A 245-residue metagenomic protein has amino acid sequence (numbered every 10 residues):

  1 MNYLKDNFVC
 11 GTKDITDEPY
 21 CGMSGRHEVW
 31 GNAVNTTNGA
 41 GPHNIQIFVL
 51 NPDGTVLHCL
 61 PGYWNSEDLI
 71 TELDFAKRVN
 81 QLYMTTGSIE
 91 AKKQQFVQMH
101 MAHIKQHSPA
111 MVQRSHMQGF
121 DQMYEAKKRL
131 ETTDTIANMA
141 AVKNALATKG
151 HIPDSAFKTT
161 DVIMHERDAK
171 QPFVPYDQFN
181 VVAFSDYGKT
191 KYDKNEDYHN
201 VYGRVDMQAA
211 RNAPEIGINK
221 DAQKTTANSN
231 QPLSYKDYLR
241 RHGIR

Functional and structural regions predicted by a protein language model:
M1-H58, D74-A76, H151, S155-F173 (+2 more regions): Thioredoxin-like thiol-disulfide oxidoreductase module
Y63-N65: A short acidic/small-residue loop/turn micro-motif
D68-R245: Non-globular targeting/processing and membrane-anchoring segments
